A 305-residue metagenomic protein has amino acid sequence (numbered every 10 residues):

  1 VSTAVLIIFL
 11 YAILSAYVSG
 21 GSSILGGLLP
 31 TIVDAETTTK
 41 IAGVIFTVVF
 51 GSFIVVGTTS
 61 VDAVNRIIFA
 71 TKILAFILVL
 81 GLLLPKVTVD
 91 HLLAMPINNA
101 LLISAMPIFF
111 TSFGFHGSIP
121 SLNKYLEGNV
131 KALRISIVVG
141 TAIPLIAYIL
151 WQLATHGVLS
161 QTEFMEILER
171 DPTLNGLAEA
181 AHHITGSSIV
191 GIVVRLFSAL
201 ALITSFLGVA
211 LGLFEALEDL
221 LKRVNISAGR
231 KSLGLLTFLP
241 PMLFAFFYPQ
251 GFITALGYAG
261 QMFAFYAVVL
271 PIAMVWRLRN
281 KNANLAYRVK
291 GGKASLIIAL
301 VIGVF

Functional and structural regions predicted by a protein language model:
V1-F9, P96-P107, H183-A201, G234-F238: Select transmembrane alpha-helical segments in multipass membrane proteins
V1-V33, R195-D219: Hydrophobic transmembrane alpha-helices that form the core helical bundles of multi-pass secondary transporters
S2, I68-L83, A105-I108, V139-Y148 (+3 more regions): Small-residue-rich segments of transmembrane alpha-helices in multi-pass membrane proteins, especially helix faces
T3-I7, L28-G57, K72-L80, F109-S112 (+2 more regions): Transmembrane alpha-helical segments of multi-pass small-molecule transport proteins
S23-P30, F46-I68, Y125, A245-A255: Membrane-water interface regions at transmembrane-helix termini and the short interhelical loops of multi-pass membrane
D34-I45, T59, R66-E179: Helix-loop-helix junctions that connect adjacent transmembrane segments in multi-pass membrane transporters
T37-I45, V139, I143-A147, L168-D171 (+2 more regions): Loop-to-transmembrane helix boundary motifs in multi-pass membrane proteins
A75-L82, I203-G212, G234-P240, A259-N284: Hydrophobic alpha-helical segments of multi-pass membrane transport proteins
